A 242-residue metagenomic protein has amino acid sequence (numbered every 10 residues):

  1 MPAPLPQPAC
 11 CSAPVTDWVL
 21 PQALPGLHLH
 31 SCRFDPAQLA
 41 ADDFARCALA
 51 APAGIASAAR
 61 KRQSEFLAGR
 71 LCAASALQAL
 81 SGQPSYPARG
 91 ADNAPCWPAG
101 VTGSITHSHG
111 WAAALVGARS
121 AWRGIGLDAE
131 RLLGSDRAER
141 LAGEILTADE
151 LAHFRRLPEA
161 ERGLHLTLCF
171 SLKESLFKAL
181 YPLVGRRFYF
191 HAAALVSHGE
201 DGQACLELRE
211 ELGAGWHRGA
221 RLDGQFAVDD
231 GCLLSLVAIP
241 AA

Functional and structural regions predicted by a protein language model:
M1-A242: Core catalytic alpha/beta fold that binds nucleotide/phospho-ligands
